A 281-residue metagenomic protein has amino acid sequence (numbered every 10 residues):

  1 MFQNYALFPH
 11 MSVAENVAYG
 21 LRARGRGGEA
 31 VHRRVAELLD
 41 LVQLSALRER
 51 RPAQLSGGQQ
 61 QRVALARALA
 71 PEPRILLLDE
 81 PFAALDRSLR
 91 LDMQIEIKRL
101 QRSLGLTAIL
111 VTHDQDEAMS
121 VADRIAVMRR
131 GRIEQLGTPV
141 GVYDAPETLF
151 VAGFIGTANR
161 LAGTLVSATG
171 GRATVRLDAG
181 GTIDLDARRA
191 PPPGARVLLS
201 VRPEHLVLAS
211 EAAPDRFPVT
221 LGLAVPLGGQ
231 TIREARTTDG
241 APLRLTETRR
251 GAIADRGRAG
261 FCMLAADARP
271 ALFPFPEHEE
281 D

Functional and structural regions predicted by a protein language model:
F2-G153: ABC ATPase nucleotide-binding domains
L106-I109, R160, Q230: Secondary-structure boundary/capping residues
V127, D144-T148, G156, V166 (+2 more regions): Short helix-capping and hinge/turn segments at secondary-structure transitions, especially at repeat and domain
A158, A168-D281: Non-catalytic connector elements of ABC transporters
G163: Short beta-strand-centered aromatic/proline hotspots
